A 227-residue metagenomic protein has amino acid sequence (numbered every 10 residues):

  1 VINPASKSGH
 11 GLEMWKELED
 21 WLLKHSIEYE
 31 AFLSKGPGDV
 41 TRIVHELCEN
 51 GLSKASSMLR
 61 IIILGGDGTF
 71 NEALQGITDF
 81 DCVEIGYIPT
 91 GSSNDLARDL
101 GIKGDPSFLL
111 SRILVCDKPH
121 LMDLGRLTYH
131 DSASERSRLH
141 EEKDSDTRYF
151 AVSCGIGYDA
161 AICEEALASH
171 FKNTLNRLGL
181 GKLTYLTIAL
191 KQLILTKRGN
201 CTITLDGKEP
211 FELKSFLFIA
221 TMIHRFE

Functional and structural regions predicted by a protein language model:
V1-I61, N71, Q75, F108-L110: ATP/NTP phosphate-donor binding region
I2, K24-H25, S34, D79-A220: Catalytic core of DAGKc-family lipid kinases
V40, G68-A73, D95, M122: Short glycine/serine/threonine-rich phosphate/pyrophosphate-binding segments that cradle anionic phosphate groups
H224-E227: Short, intrinsically disordered, charge-balanced linker/junction segments flanking boundaries in proteins
